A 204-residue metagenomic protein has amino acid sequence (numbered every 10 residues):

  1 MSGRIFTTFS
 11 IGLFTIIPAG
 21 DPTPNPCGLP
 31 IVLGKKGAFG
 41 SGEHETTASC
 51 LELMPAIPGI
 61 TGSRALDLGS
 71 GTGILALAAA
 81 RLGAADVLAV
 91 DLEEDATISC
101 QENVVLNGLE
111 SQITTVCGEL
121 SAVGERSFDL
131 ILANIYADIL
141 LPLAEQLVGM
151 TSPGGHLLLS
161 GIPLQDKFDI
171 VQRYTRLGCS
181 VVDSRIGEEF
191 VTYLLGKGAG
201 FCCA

Functional and structural regions predicted by a protein language model:
M1-P26: N-terminal auxiliary segments of SAM/dcSAM-dependent transferases
P24-N25, G200-A204: Short, charged/polar, Gly/Pro-enriched secondary-structure boundary elements
L29-I31, K35: A short, charged helix-loop
V32, G40, L68, V90 (+2 more regions): Active-site-adjacent beta-strand anchor residues
G37, S41-L120, G124: Conserved SAM/SAH cofactor-binding pocket of Class I
E52, L92-F201: S-adenosylmethionine
